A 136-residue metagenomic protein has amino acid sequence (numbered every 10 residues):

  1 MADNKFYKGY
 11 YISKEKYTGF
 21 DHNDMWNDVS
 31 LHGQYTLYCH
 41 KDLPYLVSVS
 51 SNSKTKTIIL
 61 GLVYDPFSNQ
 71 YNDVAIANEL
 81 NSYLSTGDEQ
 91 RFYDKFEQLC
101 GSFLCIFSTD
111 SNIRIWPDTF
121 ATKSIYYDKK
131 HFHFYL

Functional and structural regions predicted by a protein language model:
M1-L136: N-terminus-centric sequence/structural signature that marks the extreme N-terminus and adjacent "lid/interface" module
